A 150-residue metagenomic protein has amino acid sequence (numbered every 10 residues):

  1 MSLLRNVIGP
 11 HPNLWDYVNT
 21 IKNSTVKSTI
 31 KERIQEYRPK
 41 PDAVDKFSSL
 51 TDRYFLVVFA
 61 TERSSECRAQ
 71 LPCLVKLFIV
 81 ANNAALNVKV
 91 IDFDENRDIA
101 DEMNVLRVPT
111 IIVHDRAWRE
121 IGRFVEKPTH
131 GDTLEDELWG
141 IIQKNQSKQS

Functional and structural regions predicted by a protein language model:
M1-R53, Q143-S150: N-terminal leader/targeting and pre-domain segments
Q35, I79, D101: Short polybasic/polar patches that bind polyanions
A43-V80: Local sequence-structure signature of Cys/Sec-based thiol-disulfide redox active-site neighborhoods
V57-E62, L74, N83-D98: Thiol-based oxidoreductase modules, predominantly thioredoxin-like and allied folds used for disulfide exchange
Q70-F78, L86-I91, V105, V125-K127: "Short basic amphipathic alpha-helical interaction patches in structured regions
D98-E102, I111: Catalytic micro-motifs at enzyme active sites that drive phosphoryl/nucleotidyl and oxygen chemistry
R107, I112-S150: Non-catalytic, surface beta->alpha helical segment in thiol-disulfide oxidoreductase systems
